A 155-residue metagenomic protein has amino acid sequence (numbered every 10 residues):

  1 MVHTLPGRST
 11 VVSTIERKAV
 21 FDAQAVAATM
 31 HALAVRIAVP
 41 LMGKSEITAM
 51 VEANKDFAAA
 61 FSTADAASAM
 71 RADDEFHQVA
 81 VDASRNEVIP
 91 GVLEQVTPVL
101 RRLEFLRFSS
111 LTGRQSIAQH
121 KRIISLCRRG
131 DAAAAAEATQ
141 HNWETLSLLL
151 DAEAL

Functional and structural regions predicted by a protein language model:
M1-T14: Beta-hairpin "wing" of winged helix-turn-helix
T10-S13, F21, R36, K55 (+2 more regions): Positions in alpha-helical segments
R17, A28, K44-V51, R114-A118: Amphipathic alpha-helical repeat elements characteristic of tetratricopeptide repeat
K18-A19, A25-M42, D74-S110: Hydrophobic, amphipathic alpha-helical faces that serve as interaction scaffolds
V26, E46-A49, S68, A72 (+4 more regions): Residue-level detector of well-ordered alpha-helical segments, enriched for hydrophobic/aromatic packing positions
L33-T63, S68: Amphipathic alpha-helical dimerization/coiled-coil segments that flank or bridge DNA-binding/regulatory modules
I47, V51, P90-T97, R101 (+2 more regions): Short, well-structured alpha-helical segments
V51-A58, T63, E75, F105-L155: C-terminal all-alpha effector/ligand-binding and dimerization domain of prokaryotic HTH-type transcriptional repressors
